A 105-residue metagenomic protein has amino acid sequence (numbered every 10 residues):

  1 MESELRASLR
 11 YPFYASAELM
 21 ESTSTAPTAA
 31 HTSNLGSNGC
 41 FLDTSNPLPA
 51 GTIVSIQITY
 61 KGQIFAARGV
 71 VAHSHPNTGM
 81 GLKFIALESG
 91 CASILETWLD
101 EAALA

Functional and structural regions predicted by a protein language model:
M1-L35, E96-A105: N-terminal helix initiation/capping motif
S8, D43-P47: Short, surface-exposed secondary-structure edge patches
S16-E21, G51-I64: Short conserved beta-strand and strand-loop elements enriched in small hydrophobics with frequent Asp/Gly
S22-S24, S37, S74-G79: Short, conserved beta-turn/loop elements at beta-strand boundaries and strand-helix junctions
A30, A67-A72: Short beta-strand-centered aromatic/proline hotspots
F41-T44, N77-A86: Short, solvent-exposed secondary-structure boundary/capping segments
L48-A50, H73, E88-S89: Short, surface-exposed beta-strand-loop junctions and turns on beta-sheet-rich folds
G81, S89-L99: A short macromolecule-binding patch
